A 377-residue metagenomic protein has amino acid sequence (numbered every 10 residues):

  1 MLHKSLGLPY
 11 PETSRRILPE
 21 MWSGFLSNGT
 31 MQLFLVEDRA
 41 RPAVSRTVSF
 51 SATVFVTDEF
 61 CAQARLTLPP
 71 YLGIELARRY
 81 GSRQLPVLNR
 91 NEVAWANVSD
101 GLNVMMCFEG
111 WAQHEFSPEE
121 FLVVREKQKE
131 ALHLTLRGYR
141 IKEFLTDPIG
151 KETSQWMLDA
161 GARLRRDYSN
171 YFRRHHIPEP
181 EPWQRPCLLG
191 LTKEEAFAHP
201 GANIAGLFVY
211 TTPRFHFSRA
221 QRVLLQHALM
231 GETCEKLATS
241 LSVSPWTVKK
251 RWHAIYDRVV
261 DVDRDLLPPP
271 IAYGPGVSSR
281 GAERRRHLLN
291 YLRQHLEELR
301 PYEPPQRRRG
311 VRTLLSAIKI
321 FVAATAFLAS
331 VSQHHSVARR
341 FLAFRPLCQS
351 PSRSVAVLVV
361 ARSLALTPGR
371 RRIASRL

Functional and structural regions predicted by a protein language model:
M1-L18: Short amphipathic alpha-helix that is part of the acyltransferase structural core
P19-S49, V56-Q63: A short helix-loop-beta-strand connector motif used in the catalytic cores of GNAT acetyltransferases and, in some
R65-G161: Acyl-donor binding region in acyl/amide transferases
G110, Q226-M230, V260: Short, locally clustered residues in the helix-turn-helix/winged-helix DNA-binding domain
S117, F121-R219, W246, L266-L267 (+1 more regions): Linker/hinge segments immediately adjacent to helix-turn-helix/homeobox DNA-binding domains
Q221-L225: Short alpha-helical "packing" element that flanks the helix-turn-helix/winged-helix DNA-binding module
C234-R280: Recognition helix of helix-turn-helix DNA-binding domains
H335, P346-L347, P351-R353: Compositionally biased, intrinsically disordered low-complexity segments enriched in Pro/Arg/Gln/His
